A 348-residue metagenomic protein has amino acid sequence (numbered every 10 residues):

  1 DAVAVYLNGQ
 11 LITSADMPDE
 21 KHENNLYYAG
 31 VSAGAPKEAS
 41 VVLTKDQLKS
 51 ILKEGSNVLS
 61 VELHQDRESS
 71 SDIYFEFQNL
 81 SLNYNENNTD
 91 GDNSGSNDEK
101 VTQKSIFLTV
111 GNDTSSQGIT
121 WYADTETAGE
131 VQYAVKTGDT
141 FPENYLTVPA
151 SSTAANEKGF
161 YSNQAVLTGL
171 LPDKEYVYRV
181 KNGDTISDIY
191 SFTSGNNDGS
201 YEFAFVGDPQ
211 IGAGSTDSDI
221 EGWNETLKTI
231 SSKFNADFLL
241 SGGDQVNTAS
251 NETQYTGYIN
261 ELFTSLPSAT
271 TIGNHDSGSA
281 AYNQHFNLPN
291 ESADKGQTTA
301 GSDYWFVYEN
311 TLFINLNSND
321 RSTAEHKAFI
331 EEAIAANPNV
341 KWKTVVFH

Functional and structural regions predicted by a protein language model:
D1-L7, L59, V346: Aromatic-lined ligand-binding clefts that engage carbohydrates, nucleic acids, or primary amines
Y6-I12, A134, G183: Short strand-turn-strand beta-turns centered on an Asx-Gly dipeptide
P18, Y27-G91: An acidic-aromatic loop/edge-strand motif
N88-G212, S232: Acidic, histidine-bearing metal-coordination/catalytic regions of metal-dependent phosphoesterases
Q164-V166, E175-T193, E252-N339: Extended active-site neighborhood of metal-dependent phosphoesterases/phosphodiesterases
S200-A213, N310-N319, T344-H348: Active-site-proximal beta-strand elements of phosphoester/diester hydrolases
I220-G278: Core catalytic region of metal-dependent phosphoesterases/phosphodiesterases, especially metallo-beta-lactamase-like
V246, N337-H348: Short acidic, glycine-rich surface-loop motifs adjacent to enzyme active sites
